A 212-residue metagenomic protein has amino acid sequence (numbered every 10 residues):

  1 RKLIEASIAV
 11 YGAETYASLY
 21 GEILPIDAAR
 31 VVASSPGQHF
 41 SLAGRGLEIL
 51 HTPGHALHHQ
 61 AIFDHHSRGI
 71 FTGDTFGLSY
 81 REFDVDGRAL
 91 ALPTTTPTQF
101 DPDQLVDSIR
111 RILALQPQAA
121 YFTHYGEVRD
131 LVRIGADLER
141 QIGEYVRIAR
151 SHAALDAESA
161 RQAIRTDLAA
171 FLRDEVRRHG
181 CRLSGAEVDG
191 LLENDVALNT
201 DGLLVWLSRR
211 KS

Functional and structural regions predicted by a protein language model:
R1-L50, V106-I109: Metallo-beta-lactamase
K2-E5, H65-S67, V85-G87, G135-D137: Short, glycine/charged-enriched secondary-structure capping and boundary segments
E14-P25, A89-T94, S184-E187: Short glycine/proline- and acidic residue-enriched helix-loop micro-motifs that form flexible lids or anion-recognition
Y20-R30, G69, D86-A89, Q104-R111 (+1 more regions): Low-complexity, flexible helical/coil segments
S34, P53-A56, N194-A197: A short catalytic or substrate-binding loop motif that flags glycine-/basic-rich loops and adjacent residues that bind
G46-H51, L57-Y121, Y125-R129: Metallo-beta-lactamase
T96-L115, A120, E127-A169, S184: Internal alpha/beta domain cores that form substrate/cofactor-binding pockets in large enzymes and binding proteins
R147-S212: C-terminal regulatory/interaction regions
